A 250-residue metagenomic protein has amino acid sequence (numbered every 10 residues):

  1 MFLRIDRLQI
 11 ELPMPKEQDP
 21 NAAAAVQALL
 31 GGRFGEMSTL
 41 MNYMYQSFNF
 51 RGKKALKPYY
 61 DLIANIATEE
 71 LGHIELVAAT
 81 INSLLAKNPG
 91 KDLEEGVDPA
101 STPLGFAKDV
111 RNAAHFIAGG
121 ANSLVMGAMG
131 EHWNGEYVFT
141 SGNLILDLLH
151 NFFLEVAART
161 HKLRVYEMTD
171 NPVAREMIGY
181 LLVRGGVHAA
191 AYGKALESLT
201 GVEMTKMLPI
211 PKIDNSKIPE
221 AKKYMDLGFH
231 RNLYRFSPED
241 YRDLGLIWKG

Functional and structural regions predicted by a protein language model:
M1-G250: Non-heme di-metal
